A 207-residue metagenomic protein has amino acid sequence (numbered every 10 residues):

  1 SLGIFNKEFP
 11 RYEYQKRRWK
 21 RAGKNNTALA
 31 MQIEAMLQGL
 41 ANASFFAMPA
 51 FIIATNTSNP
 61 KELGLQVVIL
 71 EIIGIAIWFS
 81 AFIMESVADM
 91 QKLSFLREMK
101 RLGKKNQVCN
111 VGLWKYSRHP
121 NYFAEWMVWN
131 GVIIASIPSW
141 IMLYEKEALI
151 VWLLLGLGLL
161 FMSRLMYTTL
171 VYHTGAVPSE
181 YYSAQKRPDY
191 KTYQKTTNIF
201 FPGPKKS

Functional and structural regions predicted by a protein language model:
S1-N56: Intramembrane catalytic core of multi-pass membrane enzymes that act on lipidic substrates
S1-R11, M84-E98: Membrane-water interface of transmembrane alpha-helices
E8-W19, E98-N110: Juxtamembrane inter-helical linkers in multi-pass membrane proteins
G39-Q91, K100-S207: Hydrophobic transmembrane alpha-helices
